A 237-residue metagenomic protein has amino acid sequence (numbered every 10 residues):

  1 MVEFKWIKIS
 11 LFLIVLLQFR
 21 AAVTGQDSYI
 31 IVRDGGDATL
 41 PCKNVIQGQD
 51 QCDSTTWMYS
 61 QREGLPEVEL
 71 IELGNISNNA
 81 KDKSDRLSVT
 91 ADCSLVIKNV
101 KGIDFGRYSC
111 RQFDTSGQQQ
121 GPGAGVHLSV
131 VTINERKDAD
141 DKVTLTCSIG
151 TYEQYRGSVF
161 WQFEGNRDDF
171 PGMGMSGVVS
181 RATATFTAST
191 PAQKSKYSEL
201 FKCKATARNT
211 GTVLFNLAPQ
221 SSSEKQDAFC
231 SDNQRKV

Functional and structural regions predicted by a protein language model:
M1-G36, V45-Q49, T55-S60, Q118: N-terminal Sec-dependent signal peptide, specifically the hydrophobic helical h-region
I14-Q26, Y59-L65, N75-N78, D114-R136 (+3 more regions): Flexible inter-domain hinge/linker segments at boundaries of tandem extracellular adhesion modules
R33-D34, G102, A139, S195: Surface-exposed loops/turns
G36-L40, D141-L145: Structural beta-strand segments of beta-rich domains
G48-T56, T151-G165: Solvent-exposed loop segments of extracellular immunoglobulin-like
V68-N78, D169-V179: Solvent-exposed serine/threonine-rich low-complexity stretches and specific carbohydrate-binding patches
D82-F105, T115-S116, T132, P171-S222: Extracellular beta-strand/loop-rich beta-sandwich domains predominantly from IgSF
